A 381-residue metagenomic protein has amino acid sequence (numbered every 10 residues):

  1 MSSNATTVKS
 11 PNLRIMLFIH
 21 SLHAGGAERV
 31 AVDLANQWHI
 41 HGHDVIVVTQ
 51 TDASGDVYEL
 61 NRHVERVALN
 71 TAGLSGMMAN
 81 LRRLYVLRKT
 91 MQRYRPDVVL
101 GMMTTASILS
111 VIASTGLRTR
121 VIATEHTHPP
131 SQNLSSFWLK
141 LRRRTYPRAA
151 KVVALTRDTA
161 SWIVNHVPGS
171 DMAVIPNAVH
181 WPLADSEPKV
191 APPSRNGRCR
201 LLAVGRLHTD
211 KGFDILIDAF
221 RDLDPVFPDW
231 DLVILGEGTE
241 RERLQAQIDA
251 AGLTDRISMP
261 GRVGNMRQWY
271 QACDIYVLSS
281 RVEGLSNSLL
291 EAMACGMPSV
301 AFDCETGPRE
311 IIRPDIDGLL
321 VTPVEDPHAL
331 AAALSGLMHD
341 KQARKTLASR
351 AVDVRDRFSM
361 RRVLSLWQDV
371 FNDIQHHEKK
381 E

Functional and structural regions predicted by a protein language model:
S10-N12, L17-D33, Q37-M78, V174 (+1 more regions): N-terminal strand-loop element at the rim of the active site of nucleotide-sugar-dependent glycosyltransferases
E28-D33, C199, A203-P225, L232 (+2 more regions): A conserved mid-protein helix/loop that constitutes part of the nucleotide-sugar donor-binding site
G101-S107, E125: Short His-centered aromatic/hydrophobic patch
A149-A184: A short, active-site helix/loop in glycosyltransferases that binds the activated sugar's phosphate group
Q245, G336, A343-R357, D369: A short, well-ordered alpha-helix in the C-terminal region of glycosyltransferases
R262, R281: Aromatic "clamp/platform" in nucleotide-sugar-dependent glycosyltransferases that forms part of the donor/acceptor
P298-F302: Short hydrophobic beta-strand element within catalytic cores of glycosyltransferases and related nucleotide-activated
R313-D315, L319-P327, G336-K341: Conserved acidic donor-binding segment of nucleotide-sugar-dependent glycosyltransferases
